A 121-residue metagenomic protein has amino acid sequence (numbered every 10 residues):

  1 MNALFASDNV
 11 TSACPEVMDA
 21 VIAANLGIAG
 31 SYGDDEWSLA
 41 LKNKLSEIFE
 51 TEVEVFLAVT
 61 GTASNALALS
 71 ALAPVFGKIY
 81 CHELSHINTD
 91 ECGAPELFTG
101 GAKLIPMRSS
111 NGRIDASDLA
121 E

Functional and structural regions predicted by a protein language model:
N2-F5: Pyridoxal 5′-phosphate
N9-S12: Short polar catalytic/cofactor-binding loops
C14-G61, E83-D90, A94: Conserved N-terminal alpha-helix of the aminotransferase class I/II PLP-enzyme fold
S64: Binding-interface segments
L67-F76, A94: Glycine-rich loop at the start of a catalytic domain that most often binds anionic cofactors/ligands
A68, I79-L84: Alpha/beta catalytic barrel-like cores
T99-E121: PLP-dependent aminotransferase-class I/II
